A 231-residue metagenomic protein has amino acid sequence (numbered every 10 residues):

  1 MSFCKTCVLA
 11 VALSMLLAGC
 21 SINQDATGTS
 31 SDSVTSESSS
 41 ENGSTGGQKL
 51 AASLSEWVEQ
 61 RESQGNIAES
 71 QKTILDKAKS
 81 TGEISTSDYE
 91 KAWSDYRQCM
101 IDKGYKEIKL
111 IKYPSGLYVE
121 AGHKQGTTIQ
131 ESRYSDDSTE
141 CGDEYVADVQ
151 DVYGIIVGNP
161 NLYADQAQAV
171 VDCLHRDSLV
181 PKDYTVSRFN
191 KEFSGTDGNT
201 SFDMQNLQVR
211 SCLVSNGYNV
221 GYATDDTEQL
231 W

Functional and structural regions predicted by a protein language model:
F3-T6, L16, S21-W231: Mitochondrial intermembrane space
V11-S14: Repetitive helical segments and hydrophobic/amphipathic motifs
